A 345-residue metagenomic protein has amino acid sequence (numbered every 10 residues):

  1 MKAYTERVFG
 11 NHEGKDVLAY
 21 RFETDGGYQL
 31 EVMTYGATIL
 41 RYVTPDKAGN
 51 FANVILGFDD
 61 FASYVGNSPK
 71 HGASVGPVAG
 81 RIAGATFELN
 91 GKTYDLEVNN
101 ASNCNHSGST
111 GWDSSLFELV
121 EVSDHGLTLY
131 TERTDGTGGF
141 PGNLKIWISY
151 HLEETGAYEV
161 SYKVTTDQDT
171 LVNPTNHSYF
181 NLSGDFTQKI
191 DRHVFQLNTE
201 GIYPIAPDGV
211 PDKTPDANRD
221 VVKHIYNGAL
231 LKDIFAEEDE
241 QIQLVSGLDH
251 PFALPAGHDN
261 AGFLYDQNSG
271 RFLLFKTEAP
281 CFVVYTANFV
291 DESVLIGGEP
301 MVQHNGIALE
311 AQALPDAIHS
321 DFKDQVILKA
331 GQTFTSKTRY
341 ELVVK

Functional and structural regions predicted by a protein language model:
M1-K345: An exposed, glycine/acidic-rich loop-and-rim segment of catalytic or binding clefts
